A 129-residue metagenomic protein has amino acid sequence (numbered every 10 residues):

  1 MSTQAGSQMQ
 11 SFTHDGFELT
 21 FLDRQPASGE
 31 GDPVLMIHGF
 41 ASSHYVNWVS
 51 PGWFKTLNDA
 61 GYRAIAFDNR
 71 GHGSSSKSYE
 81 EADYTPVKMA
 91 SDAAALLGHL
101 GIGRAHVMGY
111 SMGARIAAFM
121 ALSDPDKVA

Functional and structural regions predicted by a protein language model:
S2-L19: N-terminal cap/lid segment of alpha/beta-hydrolase-fold proteins
H14, E30-G31, G98-R104, P125-D126: Active-site acidic short loop of glycosyltransferases
G16-E18, R24, T85-M89, Y110: Class I (Rossmann-like) S-adenosyl-L-methionine-dependent methyltransferase catalytic domain, capturing the SAM-binding
F17, R24-S74: Conserved HGGG/HGGXW glycine-rich cap/lid loop of the alpha/beta-hydrolase fold
V49-G52, Y79-A82, A121-S123: Short, glycine/charged-enriched secondary-structure capping and boundary segments
S76-A90: Catalytic nucleophile-loop/oxyanion-hole region of alpha/beta-hydrolase and closely related hydrolase-like folds
V87-A105: Conserved acidic catalytic loop of the alpha/beta-hydrolase fold
G103-A129: Conserved hydrolase catalytic core segment
